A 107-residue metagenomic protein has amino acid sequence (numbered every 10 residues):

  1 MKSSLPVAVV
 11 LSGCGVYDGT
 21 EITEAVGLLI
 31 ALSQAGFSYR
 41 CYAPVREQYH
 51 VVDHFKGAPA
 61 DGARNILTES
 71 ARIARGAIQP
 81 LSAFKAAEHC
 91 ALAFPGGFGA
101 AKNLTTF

Functional and structural regions predicted by a protein language model:
M1-F107: Extended, subdomain-level signal for the structured scaffold at the beginning of enzyme domains
